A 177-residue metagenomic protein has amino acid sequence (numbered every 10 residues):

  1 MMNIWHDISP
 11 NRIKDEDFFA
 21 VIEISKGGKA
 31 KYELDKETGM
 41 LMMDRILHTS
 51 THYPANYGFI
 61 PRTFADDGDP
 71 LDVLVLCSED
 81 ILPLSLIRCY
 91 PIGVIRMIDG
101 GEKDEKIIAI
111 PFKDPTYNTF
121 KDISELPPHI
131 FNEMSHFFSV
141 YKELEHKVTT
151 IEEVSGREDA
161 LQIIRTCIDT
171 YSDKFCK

Functional and structural regions predicted by a protein language model:
M1-K177: Hydrophobic N-terminal alpha-helices or hydrophobic patches in metabolic proteins across all domains of life
